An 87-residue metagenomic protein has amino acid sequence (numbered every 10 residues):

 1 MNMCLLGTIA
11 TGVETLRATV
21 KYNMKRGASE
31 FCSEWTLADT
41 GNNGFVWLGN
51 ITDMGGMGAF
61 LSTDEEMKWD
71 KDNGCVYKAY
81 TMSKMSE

Functional and structural regions predicted by a protein language model:
M1-W69, C75-E87: Short S/T/G/P-rich N-terminal loop/turn motif that feeds into the first structured element of a domain
